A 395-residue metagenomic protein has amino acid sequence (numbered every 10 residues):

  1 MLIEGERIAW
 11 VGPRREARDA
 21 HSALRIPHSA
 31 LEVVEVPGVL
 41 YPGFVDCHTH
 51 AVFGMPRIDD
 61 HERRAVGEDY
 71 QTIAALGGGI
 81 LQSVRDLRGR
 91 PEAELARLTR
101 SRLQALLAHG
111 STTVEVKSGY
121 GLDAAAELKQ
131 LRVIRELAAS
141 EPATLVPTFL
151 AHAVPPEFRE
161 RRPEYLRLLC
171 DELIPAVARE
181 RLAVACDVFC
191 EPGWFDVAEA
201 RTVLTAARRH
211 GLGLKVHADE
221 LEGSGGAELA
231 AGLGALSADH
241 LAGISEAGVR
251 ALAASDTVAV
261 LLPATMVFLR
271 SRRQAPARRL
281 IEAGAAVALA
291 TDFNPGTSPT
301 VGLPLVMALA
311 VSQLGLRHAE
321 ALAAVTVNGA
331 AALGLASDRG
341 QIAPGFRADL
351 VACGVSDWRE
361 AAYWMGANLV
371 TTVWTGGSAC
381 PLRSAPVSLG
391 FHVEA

Functional and structural regions predicted by a protein language model:
M1, E6, P37, H48 (+13 more regions): Divalent metal-coordination and catalytic microenvironments
M1-Y41: Histidine-rich, glycine-flanked metal-binding segment
E4, P13-R14, R18-H21, L107 (+1 more regions): Active-site microenvironment of metallo-dependent hydrolases
L31-E35, P147, V373: Conserved beta-strand scaffold positions in the cores of enzyme catalytic domains, especially in NTP/NDP-utilizing
E35-L98: Metal-associated gating/positioning segment near the N- to mid-region
L81-R100, Q104, T112-G225: Metal-coordinating catalytic core of metallo-dependent amide/deamination hydrolases
L107, C170, A178-R179, R208 (+3 more regions): Non-catalytic positions within long, well-ordered alpha-helices that form the structural scaffold/packing of enzyme
G213-L214, E222-Q341, C353-R359, M365-A367 (+1 more regions): Active-site-adjacent C-terminal substructures of enzyme catalytic domains
